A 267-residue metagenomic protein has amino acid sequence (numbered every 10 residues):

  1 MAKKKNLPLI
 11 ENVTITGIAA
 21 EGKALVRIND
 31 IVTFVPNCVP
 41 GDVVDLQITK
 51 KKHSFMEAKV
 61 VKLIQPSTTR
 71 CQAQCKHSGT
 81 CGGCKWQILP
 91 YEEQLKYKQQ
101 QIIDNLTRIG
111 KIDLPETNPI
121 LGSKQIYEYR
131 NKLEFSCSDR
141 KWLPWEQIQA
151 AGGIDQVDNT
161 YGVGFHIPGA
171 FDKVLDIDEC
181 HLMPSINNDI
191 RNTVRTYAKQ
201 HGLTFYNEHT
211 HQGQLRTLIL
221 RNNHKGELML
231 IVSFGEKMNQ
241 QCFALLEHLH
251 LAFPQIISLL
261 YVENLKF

Functional and structural regions predicted by a protein language model:
A2-F267: Accessory RNA-recognition modules of RNA-modification enzymes
